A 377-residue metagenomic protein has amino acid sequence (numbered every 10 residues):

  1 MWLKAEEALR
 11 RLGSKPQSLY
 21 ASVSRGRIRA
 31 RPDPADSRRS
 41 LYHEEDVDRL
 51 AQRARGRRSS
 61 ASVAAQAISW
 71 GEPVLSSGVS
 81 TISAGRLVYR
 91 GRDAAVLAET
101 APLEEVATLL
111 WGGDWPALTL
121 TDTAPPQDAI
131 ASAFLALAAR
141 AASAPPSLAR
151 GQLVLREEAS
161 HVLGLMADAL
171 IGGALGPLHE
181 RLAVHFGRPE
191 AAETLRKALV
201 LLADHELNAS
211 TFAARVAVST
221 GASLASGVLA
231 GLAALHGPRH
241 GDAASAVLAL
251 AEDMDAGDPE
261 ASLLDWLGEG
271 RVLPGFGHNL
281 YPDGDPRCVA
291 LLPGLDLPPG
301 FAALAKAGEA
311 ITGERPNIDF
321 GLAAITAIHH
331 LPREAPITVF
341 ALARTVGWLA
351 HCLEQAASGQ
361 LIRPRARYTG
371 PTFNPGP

Functional and structural regions predicted by a protein language model:
W2-P377: Hydrophobic alpha-helical bundle cores within soluble ligand-binding/oligomerization subdomains
